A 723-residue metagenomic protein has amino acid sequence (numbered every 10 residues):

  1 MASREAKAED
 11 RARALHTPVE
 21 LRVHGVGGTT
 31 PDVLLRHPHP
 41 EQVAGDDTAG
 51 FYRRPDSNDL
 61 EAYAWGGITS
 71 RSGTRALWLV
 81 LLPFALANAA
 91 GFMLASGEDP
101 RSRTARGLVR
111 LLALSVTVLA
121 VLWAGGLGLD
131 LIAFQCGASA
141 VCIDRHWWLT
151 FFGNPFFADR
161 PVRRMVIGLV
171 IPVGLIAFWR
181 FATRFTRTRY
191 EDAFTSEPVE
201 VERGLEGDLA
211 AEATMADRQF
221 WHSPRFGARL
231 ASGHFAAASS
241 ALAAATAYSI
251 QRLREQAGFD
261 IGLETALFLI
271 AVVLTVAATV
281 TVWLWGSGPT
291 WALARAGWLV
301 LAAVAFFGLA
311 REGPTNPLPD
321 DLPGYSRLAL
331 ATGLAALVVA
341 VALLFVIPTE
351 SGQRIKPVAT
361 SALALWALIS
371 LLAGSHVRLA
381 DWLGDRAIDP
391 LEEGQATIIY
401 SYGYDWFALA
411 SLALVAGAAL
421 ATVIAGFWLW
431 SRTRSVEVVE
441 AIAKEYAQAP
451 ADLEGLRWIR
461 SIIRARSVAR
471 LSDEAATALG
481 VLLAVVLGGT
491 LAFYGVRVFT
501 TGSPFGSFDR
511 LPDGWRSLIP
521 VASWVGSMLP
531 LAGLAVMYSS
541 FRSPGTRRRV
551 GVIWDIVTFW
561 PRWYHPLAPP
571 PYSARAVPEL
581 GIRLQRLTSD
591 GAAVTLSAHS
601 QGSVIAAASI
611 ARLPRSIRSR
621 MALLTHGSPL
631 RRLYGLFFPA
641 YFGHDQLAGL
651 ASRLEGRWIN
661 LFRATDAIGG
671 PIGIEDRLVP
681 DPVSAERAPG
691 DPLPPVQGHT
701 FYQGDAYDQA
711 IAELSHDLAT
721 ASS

Functional and structural regions predicted by a protein language model:
M1-I556, H565, P569, L584 (+1 more regions): N-terminal membrane-targeting/anchoring modules of bacterial envelope and secretion proteins
S539-P578, R620-A622, S628-S723: Lipolytic serine-hydrolase domain surface
L580-A592: Conserved acidic catalytic loop of the alpha/beta-hydrolase fold
D590-G591, S616-S619: Short helix-terminating capping/connector loops at secondary-structure junctions
S597-A607: Gly/Ala-rich beta-loop-alpha elbow adjacent to hydrolase catalytic centers
A608-R612: Active-site signature of alpha/beta-hydrolase-fold catalytic machinery across serine- and Asp/Cys-nucleophile hydrolases
